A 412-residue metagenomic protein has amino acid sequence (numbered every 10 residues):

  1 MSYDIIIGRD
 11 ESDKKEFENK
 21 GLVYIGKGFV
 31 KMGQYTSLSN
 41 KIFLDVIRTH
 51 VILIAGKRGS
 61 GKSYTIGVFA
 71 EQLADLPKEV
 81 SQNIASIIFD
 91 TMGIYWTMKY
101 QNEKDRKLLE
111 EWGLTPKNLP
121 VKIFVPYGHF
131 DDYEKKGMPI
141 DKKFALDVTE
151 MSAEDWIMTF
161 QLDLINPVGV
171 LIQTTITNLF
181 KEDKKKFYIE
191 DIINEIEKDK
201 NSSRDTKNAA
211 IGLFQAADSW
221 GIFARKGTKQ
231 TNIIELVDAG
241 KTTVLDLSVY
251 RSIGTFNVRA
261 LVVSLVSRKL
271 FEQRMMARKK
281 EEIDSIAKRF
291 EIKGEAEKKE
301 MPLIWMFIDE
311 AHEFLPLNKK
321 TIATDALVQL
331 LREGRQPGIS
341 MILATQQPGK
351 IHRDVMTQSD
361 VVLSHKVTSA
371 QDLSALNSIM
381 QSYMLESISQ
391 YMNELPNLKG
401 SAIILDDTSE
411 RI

Functional and structural regions predicted by a protein language model:
M1-I7: Low-complexity, highly charged intrinsically disordered N-terminal segments that act as targeting/localization
I7-N40: N-terminal pre-Walker A segment at the start of P-loop NTPase domains
R48-T49, K57, V68-Q329, E394-E410: P-loop NTPase motor domains
I52, T243, I342: Conserved beta-strand position immediately N-terminal to the Walker
K57-G59, P348: The conserved Walker
K62: Conserved lysine of the Walker
E71, L331-I412: Conserved ATP-driven motor cores of ASCE-family P-loop NTPases powering translocation/secretion/packaging/pilus
